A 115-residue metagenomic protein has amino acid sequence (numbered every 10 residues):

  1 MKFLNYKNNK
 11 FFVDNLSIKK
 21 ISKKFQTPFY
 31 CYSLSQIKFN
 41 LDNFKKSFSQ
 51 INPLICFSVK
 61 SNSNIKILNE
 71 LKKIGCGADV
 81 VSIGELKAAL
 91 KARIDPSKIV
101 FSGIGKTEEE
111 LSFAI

Functional and structural regions predicted by a protein language model:
M1-I115: A charged N-terminal "starter" segment
